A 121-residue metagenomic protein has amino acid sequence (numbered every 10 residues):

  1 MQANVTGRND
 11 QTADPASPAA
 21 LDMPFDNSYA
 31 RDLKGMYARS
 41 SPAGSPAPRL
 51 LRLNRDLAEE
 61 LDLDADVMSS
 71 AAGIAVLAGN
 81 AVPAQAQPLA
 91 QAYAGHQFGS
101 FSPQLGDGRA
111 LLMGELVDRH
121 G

Functional and structural regions predicted by a protein language model:
Q2-L77: TRNA-binding/sensing appendages of the translation machinery
A47-G121: Conserved ATP-binding subdomain of kinase catalytic cores across diverse folds
